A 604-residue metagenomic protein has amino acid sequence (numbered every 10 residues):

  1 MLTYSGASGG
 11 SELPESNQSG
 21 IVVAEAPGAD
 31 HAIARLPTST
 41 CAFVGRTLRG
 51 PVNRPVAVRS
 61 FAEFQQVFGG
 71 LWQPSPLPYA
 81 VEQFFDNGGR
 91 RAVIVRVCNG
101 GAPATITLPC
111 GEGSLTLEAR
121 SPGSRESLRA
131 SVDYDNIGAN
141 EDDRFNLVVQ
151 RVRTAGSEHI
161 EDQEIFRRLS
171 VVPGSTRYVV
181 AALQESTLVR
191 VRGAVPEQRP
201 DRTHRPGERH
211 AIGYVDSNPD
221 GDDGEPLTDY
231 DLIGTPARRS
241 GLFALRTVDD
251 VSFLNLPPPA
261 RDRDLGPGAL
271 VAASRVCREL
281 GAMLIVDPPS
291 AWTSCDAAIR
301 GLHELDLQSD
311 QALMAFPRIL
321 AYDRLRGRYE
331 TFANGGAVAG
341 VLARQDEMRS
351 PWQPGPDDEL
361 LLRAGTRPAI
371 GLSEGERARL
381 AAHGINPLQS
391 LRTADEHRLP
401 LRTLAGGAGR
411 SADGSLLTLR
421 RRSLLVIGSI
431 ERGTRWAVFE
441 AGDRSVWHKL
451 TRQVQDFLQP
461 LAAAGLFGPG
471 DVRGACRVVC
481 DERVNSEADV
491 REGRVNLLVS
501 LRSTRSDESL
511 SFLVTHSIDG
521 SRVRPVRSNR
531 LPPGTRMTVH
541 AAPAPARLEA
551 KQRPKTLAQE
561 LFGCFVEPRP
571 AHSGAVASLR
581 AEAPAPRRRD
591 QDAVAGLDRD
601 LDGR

Functional and structural regions predicted by a protein language model:
M1-G123, G138-R144, Q150-S157, I233 (+1 more regions): Structured, hydrophobic secondary-structure cores that serve as assembly/anchoring elements
E112-G193: Extended, Lys/Arg-rich, non-catalytic nucleic-acid recognition/anchoring regions of very large nucleic-acid-interacting
S175-R202, P525-H540: Short, surface-exposed secondary-structure junctions/capping segments
E197-R238: Long, low-complexity, polar/charged, intrinsically disordered or flexibly structured peripheral segments
A550, T556, P570-P586, A593-A595 (+1 more regions): Short linear motifs in low-complexity or flexible loops
Q552-R553, L561: Cationic, low-complexity basic patches in intrinsically disordered or flexible, solvent-exposed regions
